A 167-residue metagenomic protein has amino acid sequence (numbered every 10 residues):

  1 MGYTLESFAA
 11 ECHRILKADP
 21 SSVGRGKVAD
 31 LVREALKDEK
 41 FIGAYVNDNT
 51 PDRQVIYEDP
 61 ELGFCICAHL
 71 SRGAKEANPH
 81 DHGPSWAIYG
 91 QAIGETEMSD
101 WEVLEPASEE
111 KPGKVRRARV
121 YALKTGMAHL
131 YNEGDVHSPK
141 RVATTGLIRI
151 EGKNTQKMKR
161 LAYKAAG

Functional and structural regions predicted by a protein language model:
M1-K40: N-terminal leader/capping segments at the start of a protein or of a new domain
Y45-G73: A short glycine-rich, His/Asp/Glu-containing loop-to-beta-strand
C67-H82, A122, N132-G134: Conserved short histidine dyad/triad with adjacent acidic residue
G73, P84-L104: Glycine- and acidic-residue-biased ligand/ion/polar-headgroup-sensing regions
A77-H80, M98-S99, Y131, V136-V142 (+1 more regions): Short beta-strand His + acidic residue motifs that chelate non-heme Fe in jelly-roll/DSBH and cupin folds
P79-H82, S99-V103, S108-K111, R141 (+1 more regions): A short secondary-structure junction signal
I88, A143-R160: A short hydrophobic beta-strand segment most commonly corresponding to one strand of the jelly-roll/cupin
I88, V103-V136: Short acidic-glycine-tyrosine-enriched beta hairpin
